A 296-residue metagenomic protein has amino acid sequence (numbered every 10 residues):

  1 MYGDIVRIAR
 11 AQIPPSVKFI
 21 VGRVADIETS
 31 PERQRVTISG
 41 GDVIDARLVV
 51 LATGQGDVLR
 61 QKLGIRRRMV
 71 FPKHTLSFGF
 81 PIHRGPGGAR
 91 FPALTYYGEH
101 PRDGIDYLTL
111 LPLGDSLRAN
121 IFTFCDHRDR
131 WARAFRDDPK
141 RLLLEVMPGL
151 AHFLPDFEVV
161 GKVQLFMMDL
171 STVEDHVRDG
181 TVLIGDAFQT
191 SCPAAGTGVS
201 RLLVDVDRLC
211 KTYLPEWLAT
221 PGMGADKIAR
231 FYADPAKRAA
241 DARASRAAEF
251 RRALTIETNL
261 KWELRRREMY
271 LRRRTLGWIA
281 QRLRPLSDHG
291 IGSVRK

Functional and structural regions predicted by a protein language model:
M1-K62, R68-H74, F78: Conserved N-terminal helical subregion
V21, E28, T37, V43 (+4 more regions): Well-ordered beta-strand positions
P31-R33, D103-D106, D169-S171: Short beta-strand-initiation
E32-Q34, D115-S116, D179-G180: Beta-strand-connecting loop/turn residues
A52-H152: Conserved FAD-binding catalytic core of PHBH/FMO-like flavoproteins
F91, P155-E158, A244-E249: Short coil/turn segments at secondary-structure boundaries
H127-A219: FAD/FMN-dependent oxidoreductases across multiple families
K211-K296: C-terminal helical "tail/cap" subdomain of flavin- and related membrane-associated enzymes
